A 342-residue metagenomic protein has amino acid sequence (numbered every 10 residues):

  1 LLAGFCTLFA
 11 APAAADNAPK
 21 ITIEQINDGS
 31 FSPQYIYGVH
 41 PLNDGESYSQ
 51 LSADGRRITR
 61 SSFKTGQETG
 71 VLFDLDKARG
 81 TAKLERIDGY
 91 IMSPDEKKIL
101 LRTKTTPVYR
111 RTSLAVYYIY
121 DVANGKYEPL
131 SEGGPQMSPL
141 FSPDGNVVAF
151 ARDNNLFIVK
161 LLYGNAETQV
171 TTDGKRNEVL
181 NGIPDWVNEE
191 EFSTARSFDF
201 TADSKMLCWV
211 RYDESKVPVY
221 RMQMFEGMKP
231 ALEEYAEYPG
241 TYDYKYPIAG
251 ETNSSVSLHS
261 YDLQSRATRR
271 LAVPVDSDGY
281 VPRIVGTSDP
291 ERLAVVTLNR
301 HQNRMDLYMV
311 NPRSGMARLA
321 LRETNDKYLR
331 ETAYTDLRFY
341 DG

Functional and structural regions predicted by a protein language model:
D16-Q34, D185, L263-V273: A short helix->beta-strand "capping" segment at the edge of beta-propeller domains
S30-Y35, A78-I87, S138, R176-S193 (+2 more regions): Short glycine-/Asp-/Thr-/Trp-enriched loop segments that recur within the blades of beta-propeller repeat domains
G38-S47, S52, Y90-K98, S138-V147 (+5 more regions): Blade-terminus and WD-like Trp-Asp/Gly-His loop motifs, strongest in beta-propeller folds
Q50-A78, P107-R110: Beta-propeller domains
G55-S61, Y109-V116, D153-V159, S215-Q223 (+2 more regions): Structural motif
F63-G66, D121-G125, L161-G164, D262-R266 (+1 more regions): Short loop/turn segments that connect beta-strands within beta-propeller blades
G66-Q67, K104-V116, A166-F198, M206-L271: Predominantly five- to eight-bladed beta-propeller fold
Q67-T106, Y127-M137, T324-K327, A333-Y334: Blade-loop segments of beta-propeller domains
